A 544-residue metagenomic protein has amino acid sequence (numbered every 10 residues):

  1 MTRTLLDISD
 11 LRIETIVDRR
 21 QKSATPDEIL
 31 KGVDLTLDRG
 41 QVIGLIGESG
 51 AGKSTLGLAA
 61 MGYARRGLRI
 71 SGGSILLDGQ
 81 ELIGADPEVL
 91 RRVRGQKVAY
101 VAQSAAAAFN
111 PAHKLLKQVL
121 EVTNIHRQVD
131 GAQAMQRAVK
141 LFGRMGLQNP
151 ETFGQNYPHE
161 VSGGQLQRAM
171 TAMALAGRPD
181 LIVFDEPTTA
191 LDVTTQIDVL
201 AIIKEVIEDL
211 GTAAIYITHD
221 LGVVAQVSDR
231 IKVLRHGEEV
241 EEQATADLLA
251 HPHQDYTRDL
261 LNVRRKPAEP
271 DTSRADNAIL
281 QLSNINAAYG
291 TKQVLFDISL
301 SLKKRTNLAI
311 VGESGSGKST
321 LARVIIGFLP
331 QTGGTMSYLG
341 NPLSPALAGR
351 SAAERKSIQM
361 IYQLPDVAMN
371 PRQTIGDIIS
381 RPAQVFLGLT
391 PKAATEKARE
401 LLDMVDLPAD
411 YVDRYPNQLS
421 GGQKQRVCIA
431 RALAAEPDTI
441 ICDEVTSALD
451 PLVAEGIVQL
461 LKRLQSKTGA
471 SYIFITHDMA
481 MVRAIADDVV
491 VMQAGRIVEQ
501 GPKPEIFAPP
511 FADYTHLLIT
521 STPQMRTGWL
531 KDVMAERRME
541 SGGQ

Functional and structural regions predicted by a protein language model:
M61, R65, I326: Helix-to-loop junction immediately C-terminal to a conserved catalytic motif
R69-E81, G334-L343, E354: Conserved ABC transporter NBD signature motif
Q133-T152, K392-D410: Conserved ABC ATPase "signature" region
R178, E436: Conserved catalytic motifs of ABC-family nucleotide-binding domains
E239-Q243, H251, Q500-G501, P509: ABC ATPase "signature
